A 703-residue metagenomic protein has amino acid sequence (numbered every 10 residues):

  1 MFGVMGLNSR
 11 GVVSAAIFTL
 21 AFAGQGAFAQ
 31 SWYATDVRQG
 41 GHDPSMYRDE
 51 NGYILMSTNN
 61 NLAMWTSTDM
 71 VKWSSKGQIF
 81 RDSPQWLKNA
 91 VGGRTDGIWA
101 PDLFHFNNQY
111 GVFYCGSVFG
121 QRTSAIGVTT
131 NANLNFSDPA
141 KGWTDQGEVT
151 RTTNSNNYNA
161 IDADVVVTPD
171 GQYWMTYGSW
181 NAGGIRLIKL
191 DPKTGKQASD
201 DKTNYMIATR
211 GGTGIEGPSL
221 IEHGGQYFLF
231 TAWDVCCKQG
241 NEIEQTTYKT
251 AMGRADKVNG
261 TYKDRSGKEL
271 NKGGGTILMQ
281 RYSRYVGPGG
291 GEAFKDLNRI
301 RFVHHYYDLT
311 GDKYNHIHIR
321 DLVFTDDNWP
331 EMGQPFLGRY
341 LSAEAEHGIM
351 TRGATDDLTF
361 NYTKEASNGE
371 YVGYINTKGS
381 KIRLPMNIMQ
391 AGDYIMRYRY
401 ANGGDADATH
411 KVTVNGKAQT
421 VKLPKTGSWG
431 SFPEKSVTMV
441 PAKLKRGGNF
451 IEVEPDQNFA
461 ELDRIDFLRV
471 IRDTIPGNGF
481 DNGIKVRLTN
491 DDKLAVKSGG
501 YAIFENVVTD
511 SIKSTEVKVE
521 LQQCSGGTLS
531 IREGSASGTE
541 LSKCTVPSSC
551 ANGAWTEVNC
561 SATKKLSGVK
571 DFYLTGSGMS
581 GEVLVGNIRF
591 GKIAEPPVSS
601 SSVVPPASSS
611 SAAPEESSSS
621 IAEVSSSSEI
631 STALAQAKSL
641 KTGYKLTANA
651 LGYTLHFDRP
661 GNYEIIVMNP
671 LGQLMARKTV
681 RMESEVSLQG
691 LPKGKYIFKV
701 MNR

Functional and structural regions predicted by a protein language model:
M1-S14: Bacterial N-terminal signal peptides that target proteins for export
S14-A23: Bacterial N-terminal signal peptides
F28-A366, R383-P385, R397, F467-S514 (+6 more regions): Carbohydrate-active catalytic/glycan-binding domains of CAZyme proteins, especially the secreted or lumenal ectodomains
I277, G416-R446, A536-V569, M579: Extracellular carbohydrate recognition and processing domains and analogous Trp-centered ligand-binding platforms
G392, V440, G447, K513 (+3 more regions): A glycine-anchored, Pro-Gly-centered beta-turn/N-cap motif
D407-K417, T528-A536: Short, surface-exposed beta-strand/strand-loop-strand elements in extracellular ectodomains
E452-F459, L574-S580: Short beta-strand-plus-loop segments that form exposed binding edges in beta-rich domains
P614-R703: C-terminal outer-membrane/trafficking sorting elements
